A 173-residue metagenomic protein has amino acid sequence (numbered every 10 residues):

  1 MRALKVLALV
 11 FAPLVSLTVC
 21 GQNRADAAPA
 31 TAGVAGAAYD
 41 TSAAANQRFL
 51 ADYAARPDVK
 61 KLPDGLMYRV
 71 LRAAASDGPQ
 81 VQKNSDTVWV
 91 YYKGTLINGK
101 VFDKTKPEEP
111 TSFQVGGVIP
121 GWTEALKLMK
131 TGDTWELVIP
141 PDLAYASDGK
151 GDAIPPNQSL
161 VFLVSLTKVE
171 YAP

Functional and structural regions predicted by a protein language model:
R2-P173: Cross-family detector of peptidyl-prolyl cis-trans isomerase
